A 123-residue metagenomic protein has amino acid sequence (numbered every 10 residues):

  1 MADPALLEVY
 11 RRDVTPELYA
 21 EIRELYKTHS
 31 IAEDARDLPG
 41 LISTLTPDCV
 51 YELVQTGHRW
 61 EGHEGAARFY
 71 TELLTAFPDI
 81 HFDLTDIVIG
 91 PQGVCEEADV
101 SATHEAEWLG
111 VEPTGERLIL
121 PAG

Functional and structural regions predicted by a protein language model:
M1-G123: C-terminal and inter-domain tail/linker signature
